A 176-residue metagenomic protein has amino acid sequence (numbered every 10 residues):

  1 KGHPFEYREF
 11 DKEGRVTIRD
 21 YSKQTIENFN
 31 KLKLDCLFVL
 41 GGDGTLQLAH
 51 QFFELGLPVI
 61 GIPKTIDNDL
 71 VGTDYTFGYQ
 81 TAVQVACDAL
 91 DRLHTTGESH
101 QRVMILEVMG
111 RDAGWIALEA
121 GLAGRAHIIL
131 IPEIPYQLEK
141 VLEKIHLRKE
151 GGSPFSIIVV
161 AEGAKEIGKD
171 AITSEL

Functional and structural regions predicted by a protein language model:
K1-L37, F77-A89: Glycine-rich oxoanion-binding loops at beta->alpha junctions
G2, D67, D74-T76, L106 (+1 more regions): Generic secondary-structure boundary/loop-capping signal
H3, G56, K64-I66: Short, small-residue-rich loop/turn micro-motifs
P4-R8, G44-T45, D67: A short acidic, glycine/proline-enriched capping/turn motif at secondary-structure boundaries, especially helix N-cap
E9-E13, L48-F52, V71-T73: Short, conserved acidic/polar surface loops in the N-terminal third of protein domains
R19, L46-Q47, G61-P63: N-terminal entry module detector
N28-N30, V39-G41, Q47-Q51, P58 (+1 more regions): Accessory alpha-helical/coil subdomains and C-terminal extensions that flank or cap enzyme catalytic cores
I62-Y75, E98-S99, A123-G124: Acidic/polar active-site rim loop that often engages polyanionic ligands
